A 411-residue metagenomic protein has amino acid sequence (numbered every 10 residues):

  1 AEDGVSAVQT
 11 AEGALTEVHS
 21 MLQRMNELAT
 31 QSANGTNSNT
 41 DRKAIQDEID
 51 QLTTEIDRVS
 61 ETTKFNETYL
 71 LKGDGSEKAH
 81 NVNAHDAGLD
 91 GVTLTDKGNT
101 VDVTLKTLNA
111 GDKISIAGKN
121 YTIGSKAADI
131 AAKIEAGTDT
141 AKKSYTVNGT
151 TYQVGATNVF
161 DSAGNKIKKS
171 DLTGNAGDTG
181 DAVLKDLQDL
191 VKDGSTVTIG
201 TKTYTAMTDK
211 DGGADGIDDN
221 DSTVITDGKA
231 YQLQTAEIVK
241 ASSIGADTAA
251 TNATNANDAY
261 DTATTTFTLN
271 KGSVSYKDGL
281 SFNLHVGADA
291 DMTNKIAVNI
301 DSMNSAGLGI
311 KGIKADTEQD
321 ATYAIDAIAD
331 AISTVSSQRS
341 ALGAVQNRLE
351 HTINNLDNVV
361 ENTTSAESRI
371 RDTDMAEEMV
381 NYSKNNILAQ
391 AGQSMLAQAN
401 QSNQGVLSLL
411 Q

Functional and structural regions predicted by a protein language model:
A1-T151, G155-T203, T208-Q411: Primary detection of the long, small/polar-rich alpha-helical "axial" segments characteristic of bacterial flagellar
